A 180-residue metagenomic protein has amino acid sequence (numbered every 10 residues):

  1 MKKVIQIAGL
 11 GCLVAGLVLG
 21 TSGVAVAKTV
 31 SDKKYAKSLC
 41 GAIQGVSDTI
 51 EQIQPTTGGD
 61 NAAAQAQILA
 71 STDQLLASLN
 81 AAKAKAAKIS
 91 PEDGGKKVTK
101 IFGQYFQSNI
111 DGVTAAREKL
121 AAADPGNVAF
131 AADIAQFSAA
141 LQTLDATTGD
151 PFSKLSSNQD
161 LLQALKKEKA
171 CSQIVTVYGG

Functional and structural regions predicted by a protein language model:
M1-G11: Bacterial N-terminal signal peptides that target proteins for export
Q6, V18-Y35: C-terminal region of N-terminal signal peptides and the immediate post-cleavage residues of exported proteins
C12-V18: Sec-dependent N-terminal signal peptides of Gram-positive bacterial secreted proteins and lipoproteins
S31-C40, K100-F102: Short, charge/polar-rich alpha-helical segments
A42-L120, A129-A170, Y178: Alpha-helical segments in soluble extracytoplasmic regions
